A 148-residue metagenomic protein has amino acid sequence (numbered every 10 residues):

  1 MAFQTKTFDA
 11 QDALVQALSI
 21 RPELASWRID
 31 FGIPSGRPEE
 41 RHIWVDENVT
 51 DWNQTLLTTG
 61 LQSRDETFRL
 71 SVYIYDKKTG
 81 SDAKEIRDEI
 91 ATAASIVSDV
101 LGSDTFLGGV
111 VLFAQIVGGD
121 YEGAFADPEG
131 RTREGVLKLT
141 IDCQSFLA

Functional and structural regions predicted by a protein language model:
M1-E39, W44, N48-A148: Charged, amphipathic alpha-helical segments and their flanking helix caps
